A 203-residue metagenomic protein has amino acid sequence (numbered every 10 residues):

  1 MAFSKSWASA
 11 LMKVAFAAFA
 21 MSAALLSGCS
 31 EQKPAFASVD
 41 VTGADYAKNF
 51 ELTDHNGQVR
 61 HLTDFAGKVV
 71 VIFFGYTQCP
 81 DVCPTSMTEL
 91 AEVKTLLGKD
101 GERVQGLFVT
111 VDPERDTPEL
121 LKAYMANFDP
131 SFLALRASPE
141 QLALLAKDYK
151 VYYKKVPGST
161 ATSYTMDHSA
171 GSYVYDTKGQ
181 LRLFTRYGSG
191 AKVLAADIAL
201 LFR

Functional and structural regions predicted by a protein language model:
A2-F16: Bacterial N-terminal signal peptides that target proteins for export
L25-G28: C-terminal motif of bacterial Sec signal peptides marking the signal peptidase cleavage site
S30-Q32: Bacterial signal peptide processing site
L62-S86, L90: Short active-site neighborhood of thiol/selenol oxidoreductases, capturing the structured segment around
K68-V69, T85-V109: Conserved helix-turn-beta segment immediately C-terminal to the redox Cys motif in thioredoxin-like folds
R103-D116, S131-E140: Thiol-based oxidoreductase modules, predominantly thioredoxin-like and allied folds used for disulfide exchange
K122-S169: Short, internal strand/loop/helix patches that form the active-site neighborhood or redox-interaction surface
S159-R203: Thiol-/selenol-based redox modules, centered on thioredoxin-like and closely related oxidoreductase domains
